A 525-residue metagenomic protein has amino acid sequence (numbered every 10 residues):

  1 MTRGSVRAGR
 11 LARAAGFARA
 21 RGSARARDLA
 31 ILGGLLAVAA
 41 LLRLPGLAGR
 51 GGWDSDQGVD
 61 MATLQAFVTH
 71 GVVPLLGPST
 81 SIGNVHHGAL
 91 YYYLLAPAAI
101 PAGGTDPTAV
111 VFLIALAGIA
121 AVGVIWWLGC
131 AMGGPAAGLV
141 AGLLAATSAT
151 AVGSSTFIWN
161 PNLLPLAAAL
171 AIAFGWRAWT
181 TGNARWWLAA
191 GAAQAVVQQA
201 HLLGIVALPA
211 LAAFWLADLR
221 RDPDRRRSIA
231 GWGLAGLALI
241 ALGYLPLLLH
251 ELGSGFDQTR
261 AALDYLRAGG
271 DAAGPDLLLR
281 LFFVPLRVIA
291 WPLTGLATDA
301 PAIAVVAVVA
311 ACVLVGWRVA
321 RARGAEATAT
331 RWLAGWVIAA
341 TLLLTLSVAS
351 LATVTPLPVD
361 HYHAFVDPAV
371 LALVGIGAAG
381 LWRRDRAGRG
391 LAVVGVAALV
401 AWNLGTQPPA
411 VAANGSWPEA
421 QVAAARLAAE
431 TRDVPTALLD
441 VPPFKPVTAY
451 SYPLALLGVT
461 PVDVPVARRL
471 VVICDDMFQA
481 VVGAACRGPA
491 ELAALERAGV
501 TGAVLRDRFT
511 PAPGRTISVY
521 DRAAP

Functional and structural regions predicted by a protein language model:
R25-A26, C130-A131, A136, T181-N183 (+3 more regions): Membrane-interface helix-loop-helix junctions at transmembrane boundaries of multi-pass membrane enzymes, predominantly
G33-L36, L237, A378-T406: Signature aromatic-anchored transmembrane alpha helix within multi-pass, membrane-resident enzymes that catalyze glycan
A40, W186-H201, A213, A238-L242: Membrane-interface alpha helices of multi-pass inner-membrane proteins
L42-G46, G58-V85, A89-Y93, P97-P101 (+1 more regions): Extracytosolic helix-loop segments that constitute the early lumenal/periplasmic catalytic or substrate-binding loops
G49, M61-H70, V196, L208-A311: Transmembrane-lumen/periplasm boundary regions of multi-pass, lipid-linked membrane glycan transferases
F112-M132, L170, V313-R318: Transmembrane-helix motifs of polytopic, lipid-linked glycan transferases
M132, A136, A171-A189, V197 (+1 more regions): Membrane-interface transmembrane helices that cradle and orient dolichyl/undecaprenyl
S154-S155, T330-D385: Hydrophobic/aromatic-rich transmembrane helices and adjacent perimembrane loops
